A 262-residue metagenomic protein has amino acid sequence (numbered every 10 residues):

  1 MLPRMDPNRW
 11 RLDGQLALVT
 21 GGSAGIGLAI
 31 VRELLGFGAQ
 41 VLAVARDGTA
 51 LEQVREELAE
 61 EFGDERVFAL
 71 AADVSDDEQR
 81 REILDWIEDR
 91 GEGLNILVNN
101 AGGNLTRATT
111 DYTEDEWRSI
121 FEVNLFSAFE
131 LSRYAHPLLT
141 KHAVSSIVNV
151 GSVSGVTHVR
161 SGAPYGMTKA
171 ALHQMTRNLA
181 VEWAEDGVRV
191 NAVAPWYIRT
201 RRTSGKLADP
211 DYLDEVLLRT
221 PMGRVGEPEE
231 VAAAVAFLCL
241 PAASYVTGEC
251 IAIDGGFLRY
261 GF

Functional and structural regions predicted by a protein language model:
L2-R9, T157, A236, T247-F262: Short C-terminal tail/terminal secondary-structure segment of NAD(P)H-dependent dehydrogenase/reductase domains
L16, S23-A24: Conserved glycine-rich cofactor-binding loop
V98, A184, R189, V246-G248: Short, small/polar-rich loop/turn modules that mediate ligand/substrate recognition or access, typified
A108-T109, T113-F121, V216: Substrate-binding pocket helix/loop in short-chain dehydrogenase/reductase
S132, T168, T176: Active-site helix of classical SDR
P137, V181-E185, S244: Alpha-helical segment proximal to the catalytic Tyr-Lys
S152: Residue(s) in the substrate-gating loop at a strand-loop-helix junction that position the organic substrate next
